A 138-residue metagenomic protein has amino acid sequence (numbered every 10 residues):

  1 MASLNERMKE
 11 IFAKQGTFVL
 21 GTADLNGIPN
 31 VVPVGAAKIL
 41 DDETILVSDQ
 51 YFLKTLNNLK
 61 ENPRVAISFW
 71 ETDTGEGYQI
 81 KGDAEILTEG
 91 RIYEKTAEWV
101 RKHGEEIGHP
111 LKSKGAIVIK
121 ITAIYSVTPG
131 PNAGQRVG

Functional and structural regions predicted by a protein language model:
M1-G16: Short, basic/aromatic recognition patches
E10-F12, K38-L40, H109-L111: Solvent-exposed alpha-helices and their adjacent loops that cap or buttress functional pockets in soluble metabolic
Q15-D49: Short beta-strand segments
T17, T44, R64, A123-Y125: Structural motif
A23, Q50, W70, K120-T122: Structured loops at beta-to-helix junctions and adjacent beta-edge loops in soluble globular domains
A36-T74: A short mixed-secondary-structure module that forms the rim of ligand-binding clefts
E76-G138: Charged, gly/pro-rich active-site loop segments
